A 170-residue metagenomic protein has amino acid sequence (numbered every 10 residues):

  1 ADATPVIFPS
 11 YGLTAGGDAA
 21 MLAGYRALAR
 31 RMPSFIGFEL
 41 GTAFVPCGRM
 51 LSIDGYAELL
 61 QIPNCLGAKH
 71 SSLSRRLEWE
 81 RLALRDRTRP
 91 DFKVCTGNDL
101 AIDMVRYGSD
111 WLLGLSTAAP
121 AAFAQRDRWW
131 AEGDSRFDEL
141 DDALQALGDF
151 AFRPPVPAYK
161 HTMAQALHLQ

Functional and structural regions predicted by a protein language model:
A1-D2, L13, T88-V94, A164-H168: Helix-coil boundary/capping segments in enzymes
A1-M50: Active-site beta->alpha loop and helix N-cap motifs at the rims of alpha/beta catalytic domains
R30-I36, L40-P157: Catalytic alpha/beta core domains of metabolic enzymes, predominantly
A151-Q170: C-terminal extensions of enzymes
